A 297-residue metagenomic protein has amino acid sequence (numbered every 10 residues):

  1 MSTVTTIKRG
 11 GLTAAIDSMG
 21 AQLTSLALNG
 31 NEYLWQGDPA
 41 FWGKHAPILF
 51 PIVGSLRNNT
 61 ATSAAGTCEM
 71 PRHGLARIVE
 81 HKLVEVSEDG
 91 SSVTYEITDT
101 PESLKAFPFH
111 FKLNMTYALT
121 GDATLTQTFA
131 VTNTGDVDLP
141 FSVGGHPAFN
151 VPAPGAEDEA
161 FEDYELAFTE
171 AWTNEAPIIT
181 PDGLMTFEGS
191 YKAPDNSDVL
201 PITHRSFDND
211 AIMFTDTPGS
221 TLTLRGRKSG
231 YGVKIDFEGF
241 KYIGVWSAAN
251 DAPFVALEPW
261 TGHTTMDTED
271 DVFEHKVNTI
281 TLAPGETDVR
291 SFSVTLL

Functional and structural regions predicted by a protein language model:
M1-G10: Short, Gly/Pro- and small/polar-rich lid/capping loops
L12, H73, I78-E85, S197-V277: Acidic/His-leaning functional-site neighborhoods
T13-T67: Acidic-aromatic substrate-binding/catalytic surfaces of carbohydrate-active enzymes
I16, A61-C68, F129, I280-L296: Short Pro-Gly-centered flexible turn/kink motifs
I16, F129-G135, S247: Asparagine-centered strand-capping/turn motif at beta-strand->loop junctions
T67, P71-D122: Extended, loop-rich substrate-binding clefts of extracytoplasmic carbohydrate-active enzymes
N114-T116, V277-L282: Beta-strand-rich interaction surfaces with strong enrichment in secreted/lumenal proteins
A148-F237: Active-site/ligand-binding surface loops and adjacent short beta/alpha elements that line catalytic pockets across
